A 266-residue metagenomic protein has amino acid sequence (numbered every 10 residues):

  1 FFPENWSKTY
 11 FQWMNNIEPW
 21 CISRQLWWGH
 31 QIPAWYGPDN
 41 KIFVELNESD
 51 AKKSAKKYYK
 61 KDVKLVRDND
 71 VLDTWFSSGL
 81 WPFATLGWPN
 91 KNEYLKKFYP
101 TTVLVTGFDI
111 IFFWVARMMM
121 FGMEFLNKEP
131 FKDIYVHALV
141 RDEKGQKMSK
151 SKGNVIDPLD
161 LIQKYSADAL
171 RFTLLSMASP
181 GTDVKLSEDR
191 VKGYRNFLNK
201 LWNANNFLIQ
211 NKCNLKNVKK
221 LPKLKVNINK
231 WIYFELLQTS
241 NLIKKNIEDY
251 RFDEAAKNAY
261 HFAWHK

Functional and structural regions predicted by a protein language model:
F1-C213, I232-K266: Structured secondary-structure scaffolds
K216-I232, L236: Flexible, P/S/T/G-rich "lid" or insertion loops adjacent to the active sites of thioester-utilizing
